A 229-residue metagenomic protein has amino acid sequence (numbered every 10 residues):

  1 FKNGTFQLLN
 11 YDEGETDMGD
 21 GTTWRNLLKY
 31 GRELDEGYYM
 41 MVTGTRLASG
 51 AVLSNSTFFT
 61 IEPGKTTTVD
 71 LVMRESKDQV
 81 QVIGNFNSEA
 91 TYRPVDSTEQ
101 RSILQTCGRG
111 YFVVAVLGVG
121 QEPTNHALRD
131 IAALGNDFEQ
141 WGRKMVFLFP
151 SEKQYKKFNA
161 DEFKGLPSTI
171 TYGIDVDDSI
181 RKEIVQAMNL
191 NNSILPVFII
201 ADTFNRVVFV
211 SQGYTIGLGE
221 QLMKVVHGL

Functional and structural regions predicted by a protein language model:
F1-K29: Short, acidic Ser/Thr/Gly-rich low-complexity loop/linker segments typical of extracellular and cell-surface proteins
N10-D12, S56, F209-S211: Short hydrophobic alpha-helix segments
T22-M40, T45-A48: Short Pro-Gly-centered beta-turn/loop motif in secreted/extracellular proteins
G44-R74: Structured interaction patches on ligand/partner-binding surfaces of diverse proteins
K65-S97: Pro/Ala/Gly-rich low-complexity, hydrophilic intrinsically disordered segments
F86-F112, G120, R129-A133: A short beta-strand-turn-helix
G120-P167, D178-V185: Structural microenvironment flanking redox-active thiols in thiol-disulfide oxidoreductases
L166, V176-V225: Thiol/disulfide oxidoreductase modules built on the thioredoxin-like
